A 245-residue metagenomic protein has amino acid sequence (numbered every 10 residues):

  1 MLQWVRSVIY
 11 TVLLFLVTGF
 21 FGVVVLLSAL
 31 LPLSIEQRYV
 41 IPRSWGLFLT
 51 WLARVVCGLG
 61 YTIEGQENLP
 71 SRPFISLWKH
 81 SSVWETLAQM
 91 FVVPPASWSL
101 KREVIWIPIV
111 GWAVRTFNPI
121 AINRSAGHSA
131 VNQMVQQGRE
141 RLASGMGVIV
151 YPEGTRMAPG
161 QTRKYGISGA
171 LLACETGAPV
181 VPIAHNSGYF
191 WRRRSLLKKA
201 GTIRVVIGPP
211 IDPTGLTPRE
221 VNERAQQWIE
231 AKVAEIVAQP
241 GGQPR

Functional and structural regions predicted by a protein language model:
M1-L31, V40, E67, E220-R245: Membrane-interfacial terminal anchoring regions of lipid-handling membrane enzymes
W4, V131-R245: Non-catalytic C-terminal accessory region of glycerolipid acyltransferases and related lyso-lipid remodeling enzymes
V25-L47, V55-V56, P70-G127: Catalytic core of membrane glycerolipid acyltransferases/transacylases, capturing the structured, soluble-facing
W51-Y61: Transmembrane alpha-helices and immediately adjacent membrane-cytoplasm interface residues in multi-pass integral
I63, I120-N123, P213: Short acidic-hydrophobic, aromatic-tinged amphipathic segments that line or gate anion-handling sites
I63, S76, W98-S99, V205-I207: Generic preference for hydrophobic
